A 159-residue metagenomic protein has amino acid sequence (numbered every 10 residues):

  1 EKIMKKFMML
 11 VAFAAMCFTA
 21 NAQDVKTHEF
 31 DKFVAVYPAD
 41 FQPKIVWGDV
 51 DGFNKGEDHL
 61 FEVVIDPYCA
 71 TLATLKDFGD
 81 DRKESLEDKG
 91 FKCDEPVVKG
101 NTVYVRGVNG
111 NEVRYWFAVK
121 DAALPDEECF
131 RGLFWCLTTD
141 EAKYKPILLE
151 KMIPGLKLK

Functional and structural regions predicted by a protein language model:
E1-M4: Short, Lys/Arg-enriched N-terminal segments with co-localized hydrophobic residues within the first ~10-30 amino acids
F7-F18: Sec-dependent N-terminal signal peptides
A22-E29: Cleaved targeting-peptide boundary
Q23, A39-Q42, K83, F130-K159: Surface-exposed amphipathic alpha-helical segments
V25, D49-D51, N101-Y104: A generic structural signal for beta-strand entry/edge sites
E29-D77, V108-N111: Secretory pathway targeting signatures of secreted, lumenal, and periplasmic proteins
L60-I65, V103, F130-L133: Surface-exposed aromatic
D80-C129: Signature of long, low-cysteine stretches enriched in small and polar/charged residues
